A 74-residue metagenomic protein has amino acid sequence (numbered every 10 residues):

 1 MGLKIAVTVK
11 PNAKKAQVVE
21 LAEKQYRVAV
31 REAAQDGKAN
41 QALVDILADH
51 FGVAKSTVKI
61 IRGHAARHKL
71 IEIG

Functional and structural regions predicted by a protein language model:
M1-A29: N-terminal first-folded block
M1-K4, P11, A34-D36, L43 (+1 more regions): Short secondary-structure boundary micro-motifs
K4, V44-G74: C-terminal structural segments of small proteins and small subunits
N12-A13, A33-D36, N40, R62-R67: Arg/Lys-rich, often Gly-containing low-complexity segments of ribosomal proteins
L21-F51: Compact, glycine-rich, soluble single-domain proteins
